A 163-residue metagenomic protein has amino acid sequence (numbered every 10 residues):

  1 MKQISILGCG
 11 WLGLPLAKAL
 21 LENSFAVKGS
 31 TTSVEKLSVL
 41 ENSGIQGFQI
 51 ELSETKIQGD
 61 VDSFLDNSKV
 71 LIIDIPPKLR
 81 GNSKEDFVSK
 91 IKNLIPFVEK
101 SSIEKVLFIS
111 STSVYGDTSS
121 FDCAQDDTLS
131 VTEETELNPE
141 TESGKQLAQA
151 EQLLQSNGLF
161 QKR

Functional and structural regions predicted by a protein language model:
I4-G8: Conserved N-terminal Rossmann-fold NAD(P)-binding element of oxidoreductases
G13-L14: N-terminal Rossmann-fold NAD(P) dinucleotide-binding loop
L20: Aromatic pocket-lining residues of Rossmann-like dinucleotide-binding sites
G29-E35, E51-L52: N-terminal Rossmann-fold cofactor-binding loop
S43-S68: Conserved Rossmann-fold cofactor-binding substructure of NAD(P)-dependent oxidoreductases
S68-F108: NAD(P)-cofactor binding segment of oxidoreductase domains
N93-E142: Conserved Rossmann-fold NAD(P)-dependent oxidoreductase catalytic core, especially the SDR/UDP-sugar
S111, Q152-R163: Conserved beta-loop-beta element that borders a ligand/cofactor-binding pocket
